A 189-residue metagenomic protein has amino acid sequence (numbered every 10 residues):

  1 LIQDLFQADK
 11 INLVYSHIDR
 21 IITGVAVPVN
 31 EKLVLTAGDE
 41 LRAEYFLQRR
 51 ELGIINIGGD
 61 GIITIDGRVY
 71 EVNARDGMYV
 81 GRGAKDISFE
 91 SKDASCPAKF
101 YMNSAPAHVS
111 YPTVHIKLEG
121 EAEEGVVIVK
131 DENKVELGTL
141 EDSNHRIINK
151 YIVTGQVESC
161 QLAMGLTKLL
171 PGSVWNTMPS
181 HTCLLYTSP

Functional and structural regions predicted by a protein language model:
L1-G24, N30-L33, G38-L47, D60-G61 (+4 more regions): Fe(II)/2-oxoglutarate oxygenase catalytic core
D9-E40, S143-L184: A short glycine-rich, His/Asp/Glu-containing loop-to-beta-strand
L52-I54: Short N-terminal edge-element motif at the start of the domain
I57: A cytosolic small-molecule/anion-sensing beta-strand core signal
I63-T64, V80, D86-D93, T177-P179: Short beta-strand His + acidic residue motifs that chelate non-heme Fe in jelly-roll/DSBH and cupin folds
G67-R82: Short acidic-glycine-tyrosine-enriched beta hairpin
E90-S159: Surface-exposed beta-loop interaction hotspot
Y186-P189: Conserved small/polar residues in nucleotide/adenosyl-binding loops
